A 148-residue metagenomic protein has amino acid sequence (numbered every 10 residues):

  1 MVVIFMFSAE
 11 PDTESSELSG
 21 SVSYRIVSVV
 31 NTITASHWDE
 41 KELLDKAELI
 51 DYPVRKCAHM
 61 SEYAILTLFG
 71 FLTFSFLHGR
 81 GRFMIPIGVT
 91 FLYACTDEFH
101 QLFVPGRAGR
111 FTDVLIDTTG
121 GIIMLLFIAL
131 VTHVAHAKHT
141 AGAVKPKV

Functional and structural regions predicted by a protein language model:
M1-L102, F111, T118, I122-V148: Bulky hydrophobic segments
P105: Conserved catalytic loop/helix region of short-chain dehydrogenase/reductase
